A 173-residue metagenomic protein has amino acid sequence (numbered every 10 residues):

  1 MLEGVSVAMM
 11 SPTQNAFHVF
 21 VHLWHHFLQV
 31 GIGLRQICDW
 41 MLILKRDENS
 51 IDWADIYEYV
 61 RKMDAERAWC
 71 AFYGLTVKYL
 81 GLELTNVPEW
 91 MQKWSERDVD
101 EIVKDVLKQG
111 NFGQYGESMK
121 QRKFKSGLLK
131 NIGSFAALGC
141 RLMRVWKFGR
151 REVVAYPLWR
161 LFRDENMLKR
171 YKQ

Functional and structural regions predicted by a protein language model:
M1-Q173: Conserved NTP-donor binding/palm subdomain of two-metal-ion nucleotidyltransferases/polymerases, i.e., the charged
